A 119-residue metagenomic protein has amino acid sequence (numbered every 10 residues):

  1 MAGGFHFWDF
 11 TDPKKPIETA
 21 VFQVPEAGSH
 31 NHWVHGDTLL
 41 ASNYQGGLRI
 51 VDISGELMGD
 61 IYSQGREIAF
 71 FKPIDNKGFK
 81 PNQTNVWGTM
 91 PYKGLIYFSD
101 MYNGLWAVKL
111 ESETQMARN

Functional and structural regions predicted by a protein language model:
M1-N119: Feature marking well-ordered beta-strand scaffolds used for ligand recognition
